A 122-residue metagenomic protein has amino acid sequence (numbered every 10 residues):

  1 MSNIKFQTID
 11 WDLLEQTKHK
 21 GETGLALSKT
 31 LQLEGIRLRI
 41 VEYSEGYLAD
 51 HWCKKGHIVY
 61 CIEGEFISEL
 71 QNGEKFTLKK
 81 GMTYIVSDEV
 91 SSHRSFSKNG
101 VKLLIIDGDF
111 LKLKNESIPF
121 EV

Functional and structural regions predicted by a protein language model:
M1-G35, R39-I40, E121-V122: A short, N-terminal "cap"/entry segment at the start of jelly-roll beta-barrel domains of the cupin/DSBH fold
E34-C53, S87-V90: Conserved short histidine dyad/triad with adjacent acidic residue
Y43, W52-S68: Short, conserved beta-strand element in jelly-roll/cupin
D50-H51, S68-E69, V86, S91-K98: Short beta-strand His + acidic residue motifs that chelate non-heme Fe in jelly-roll/DSBH and cupin folds
N72-E89: Short acidic-glycine-tyrosine-enriched beta hairpin
F96-V122: Double-stranded beta-helix
